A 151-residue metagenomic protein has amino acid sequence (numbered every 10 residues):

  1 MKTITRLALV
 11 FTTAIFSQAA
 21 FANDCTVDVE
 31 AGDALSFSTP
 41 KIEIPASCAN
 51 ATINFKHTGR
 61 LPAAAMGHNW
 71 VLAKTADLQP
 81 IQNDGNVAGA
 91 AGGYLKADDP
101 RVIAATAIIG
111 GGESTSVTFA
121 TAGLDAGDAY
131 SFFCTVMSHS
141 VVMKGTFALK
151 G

Functional and structural regions predicted by a protein language model:
M1-A8: Bacterial N-terminal signal peptides that target proteins for export
A8-V10, A20: Cleavable N-terminal signal peptides
F16-A22: Sec/Tat signal peptide C-region and signal peptidase I cleavage site
N23-G32, A76-L95, M137-G151: Extracytoplasmic/periplasmic copper-protein system
D24-N50: N-terminal edge beta-strand
S36, A90-A104: Short beta-strand and strand-turn-strand segments in soluble, beta-rich domains
K41-A65, W70-L72, S116-D125, A129-Y130 (+1 more regions): Beta-strand cores of secreted/periplasmic/IMS beta-sandwich domains, seen most often in copper-related folds
A104-G151: Extracellular/periplasmic metallocenter environments
